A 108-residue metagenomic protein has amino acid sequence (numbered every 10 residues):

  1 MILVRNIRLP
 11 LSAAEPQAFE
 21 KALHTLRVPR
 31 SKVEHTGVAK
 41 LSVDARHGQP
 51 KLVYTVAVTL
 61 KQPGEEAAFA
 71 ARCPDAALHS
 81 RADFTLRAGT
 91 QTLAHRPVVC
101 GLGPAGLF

Functional and structural regions predicted by a protein language model:
L3-E20, H24-A88: Glycine/serine-rich phosphate-binding loop and adjoining beta1-alpha1 elements at the start of nucleotide-handling
R87-A105: Beta1/beta-strand and adjacent pyrophosphate-binding region of the FAD-binding site in flavoprotein oxidoreductases
